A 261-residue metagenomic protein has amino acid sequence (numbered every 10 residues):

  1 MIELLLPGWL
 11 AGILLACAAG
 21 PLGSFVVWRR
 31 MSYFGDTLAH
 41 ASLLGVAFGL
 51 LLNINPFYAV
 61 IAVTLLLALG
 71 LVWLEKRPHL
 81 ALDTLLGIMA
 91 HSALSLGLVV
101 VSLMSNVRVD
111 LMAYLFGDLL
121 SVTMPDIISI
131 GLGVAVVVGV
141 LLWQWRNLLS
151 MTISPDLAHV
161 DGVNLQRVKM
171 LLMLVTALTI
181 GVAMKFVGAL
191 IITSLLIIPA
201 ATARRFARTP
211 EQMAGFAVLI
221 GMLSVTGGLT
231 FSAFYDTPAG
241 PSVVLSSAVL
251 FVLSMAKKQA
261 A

Functional and structural regions predicted by a protein language model:
M1, L115, L119, I220-A260: C-terminal binding/interaction regions
M1-C17: Membrane-interfacial amphipathic/re-entrant helices at transmembrane-helix boundaries
L6-P7, K76-P78, L85-R146, L174: Transmembrane helix-bundle core of multi-pass membrane transporters and related energy-transducing complexes
G8-A11, P56-T64, D83, G87 (+3 more regions): Loop-to-transmembrane alpha-helix initiation sites
S24-V107, A203-G215, S232-Y235, Q259-A260: Short loop segments and helix-boundary regions at transmembrane helix junctions of multi-pass inner-membrane proteins
A41-L51, M89-V101, S121, L165-M170 (+3 more regions): Small-residue-rich segments of transmembrane alpha-helices in multi-pass membrane proteins, especially helix faces
G139-L172: Membrane-helix/interface signature in polytopic inner-membrane proteins
I192-P241: Transmembrane alpha-helical segments in multi-pass inner-membrane proteins
